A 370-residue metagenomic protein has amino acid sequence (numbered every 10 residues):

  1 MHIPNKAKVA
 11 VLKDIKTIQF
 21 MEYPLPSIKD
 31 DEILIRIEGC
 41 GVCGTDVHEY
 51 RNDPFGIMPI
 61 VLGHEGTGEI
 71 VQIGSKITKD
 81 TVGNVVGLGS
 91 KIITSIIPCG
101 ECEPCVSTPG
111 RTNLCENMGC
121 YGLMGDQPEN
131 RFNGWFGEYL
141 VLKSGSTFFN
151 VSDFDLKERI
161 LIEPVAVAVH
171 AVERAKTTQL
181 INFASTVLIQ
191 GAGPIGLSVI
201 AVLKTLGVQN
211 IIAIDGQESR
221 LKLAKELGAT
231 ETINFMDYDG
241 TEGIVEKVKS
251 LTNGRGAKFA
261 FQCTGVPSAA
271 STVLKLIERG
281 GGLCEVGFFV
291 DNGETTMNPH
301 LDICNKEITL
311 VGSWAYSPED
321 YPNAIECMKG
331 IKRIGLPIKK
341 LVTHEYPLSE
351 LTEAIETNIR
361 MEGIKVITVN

Functional and structural regions predicted by a protein language model:
M1-N5, V9, K247, S271-K275 (+1 more regions): C-terminal hydrophobic helical "lid"/dimerization subdomain of Rossmann-like NAD(P)H-dependent oxidoreductases
L25-C40, D53-V106, N133, S152-F154: Glycine-rich beta-strand-centered segment in the early N-terminal region that forms part of a ligand/cofactor-binding
E101-Q190: NAD(P)H dinucleotide-binding glycine-rich loop of Rossmann-like/cofactor-binding domains, especially the beta1-alpha1
Y139, I160, L188-A192, A213-I214 (+5 more regions): Glycine- and other small-residue-rich loops at beta-strand/loop junctions that grip anionic moieties
Q179-I181, T252, T264, L276-E278: A generic alpha-to-beta junction signature in SAM-dependent methyltransferases
T186-A192, K204-T272: Adenosine-nucleotide cofactor-binding segment
G196-L197: N-terminal Rossmann-fold NAD(P) dinucleotide-binding loop
K225, V266-G330, N370: Glycine-rich phosphate-binding loop and adjacent beta-alpha segment of Rossmann(oid) nucleotide-cofactor-binding
